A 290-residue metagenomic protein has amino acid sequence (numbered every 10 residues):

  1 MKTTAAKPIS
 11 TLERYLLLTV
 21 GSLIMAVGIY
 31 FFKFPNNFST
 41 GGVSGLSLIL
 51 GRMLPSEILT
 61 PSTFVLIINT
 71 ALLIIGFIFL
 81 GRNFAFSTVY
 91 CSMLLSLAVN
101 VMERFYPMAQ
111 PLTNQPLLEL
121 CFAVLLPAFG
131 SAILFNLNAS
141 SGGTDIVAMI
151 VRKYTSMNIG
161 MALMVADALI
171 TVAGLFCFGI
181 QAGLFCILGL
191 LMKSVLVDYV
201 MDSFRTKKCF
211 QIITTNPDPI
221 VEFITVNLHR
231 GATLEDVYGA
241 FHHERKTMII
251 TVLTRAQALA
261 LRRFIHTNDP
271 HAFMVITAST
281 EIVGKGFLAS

Functional and structural regions predicted by a protein language model:
K2-N216: Core subunits and conserved enzymes of cellular information-processing and envelope-translocation systems across
T3-T4, Y30, M53, L163-A166 (+3 more regions): Positively charged, small/polar-rich N-terminal and surface patches that mediate targeting and assembly and bind
